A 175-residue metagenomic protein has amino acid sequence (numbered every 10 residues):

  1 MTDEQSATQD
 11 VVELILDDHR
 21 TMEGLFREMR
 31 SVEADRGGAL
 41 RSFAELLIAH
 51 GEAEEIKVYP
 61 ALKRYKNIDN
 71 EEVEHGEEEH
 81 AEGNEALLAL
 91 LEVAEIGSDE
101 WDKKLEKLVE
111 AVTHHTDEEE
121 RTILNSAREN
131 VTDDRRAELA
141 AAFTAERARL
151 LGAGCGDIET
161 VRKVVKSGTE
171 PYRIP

Functional and structural regions predicted by a protein language model:
M1-P175: Small-residue-biased structural context
